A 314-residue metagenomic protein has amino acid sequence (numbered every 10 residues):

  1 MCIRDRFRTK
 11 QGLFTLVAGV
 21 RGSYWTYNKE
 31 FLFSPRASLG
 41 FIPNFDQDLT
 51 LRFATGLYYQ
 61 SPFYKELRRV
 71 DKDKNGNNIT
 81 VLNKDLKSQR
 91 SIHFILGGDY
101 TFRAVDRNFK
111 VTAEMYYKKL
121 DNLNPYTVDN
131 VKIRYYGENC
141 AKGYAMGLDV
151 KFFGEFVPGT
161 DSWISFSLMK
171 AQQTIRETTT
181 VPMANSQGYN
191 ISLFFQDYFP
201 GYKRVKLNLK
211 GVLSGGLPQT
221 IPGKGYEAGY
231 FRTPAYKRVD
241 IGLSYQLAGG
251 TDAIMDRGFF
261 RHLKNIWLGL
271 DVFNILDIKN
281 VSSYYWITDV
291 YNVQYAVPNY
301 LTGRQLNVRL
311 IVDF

Functional and structural regions predicted by a protein language model:
M1-R6: Conserved small/polar residues in nucleotide/adenosyl-binding loops
R8-F14, N44-L49, R103-F109, P158-G159 (+2 more regions): Short loop/turn motifs that connect adjacent beta-strands in outer-membrane beta-barrel proteins
T9-L13, Y116-K119, E138-I221: Gram-negative outer-membrane beta-barrel transporters
A18-G22, L39, F53-L57, G98 (+5 more regions): Transmembrane beta-barrel strands of outer-membrane/channel proteins
N28-S34, Y64-V70, N77, L123-V131 (+5 more regions): Outer-membrane beta-barrel translocator domains and adjoining extracellular loop/strand segments of Gram-negative
F31-F33, R90-F94, K142-M146, M183-I191 (+3 more regions): Residues that define the transmembrane beta-barrel architecture of outer-membrane proteins
N44, D85-Y144, L268-F273: Membrane-embedded beta-barrel scaffold of Gram-negative outer-membrane proteins
K203, L213-P222, Y245-F314: C-terminal beta-signal and adjacent terminal beta-strands/loops of Gram-negative outer-membrane beta-barrel proteins
